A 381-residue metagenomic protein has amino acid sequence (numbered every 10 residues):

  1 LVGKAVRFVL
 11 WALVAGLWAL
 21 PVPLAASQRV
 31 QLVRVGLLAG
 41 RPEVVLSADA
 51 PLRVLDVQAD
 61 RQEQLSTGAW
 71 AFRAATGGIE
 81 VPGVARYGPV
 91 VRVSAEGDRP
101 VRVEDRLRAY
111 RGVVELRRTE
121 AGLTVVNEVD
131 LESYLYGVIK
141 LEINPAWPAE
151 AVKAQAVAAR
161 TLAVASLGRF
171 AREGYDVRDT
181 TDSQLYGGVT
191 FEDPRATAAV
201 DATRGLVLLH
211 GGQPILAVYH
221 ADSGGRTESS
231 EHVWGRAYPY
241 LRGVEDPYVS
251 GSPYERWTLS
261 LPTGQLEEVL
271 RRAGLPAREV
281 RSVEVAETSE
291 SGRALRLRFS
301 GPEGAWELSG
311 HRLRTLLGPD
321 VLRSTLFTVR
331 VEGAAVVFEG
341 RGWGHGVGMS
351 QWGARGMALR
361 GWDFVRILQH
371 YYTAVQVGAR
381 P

Functional and structural regions predicted by a protein language model:
A5-L13, A19-P381: Conserved, single-site charged/polar hotspot
